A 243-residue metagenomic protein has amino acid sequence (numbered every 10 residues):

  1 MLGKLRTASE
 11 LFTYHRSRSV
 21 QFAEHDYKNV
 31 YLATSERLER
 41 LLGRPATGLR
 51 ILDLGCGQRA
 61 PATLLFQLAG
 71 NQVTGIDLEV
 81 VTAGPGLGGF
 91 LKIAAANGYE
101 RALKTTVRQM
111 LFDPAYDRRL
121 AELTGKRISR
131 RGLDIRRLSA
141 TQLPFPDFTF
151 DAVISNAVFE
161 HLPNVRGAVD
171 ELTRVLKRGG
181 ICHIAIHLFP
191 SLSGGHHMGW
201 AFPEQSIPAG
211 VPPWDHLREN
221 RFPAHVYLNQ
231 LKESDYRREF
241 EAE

Functional and structural regions predicted by a protein language model:
Y27-G48: Conserved alpha-helix/loop element of class I SAM-dependent methyltransferases that forms part of the SAM/SAH-binding
T47-G57, T74: Conserved class I S-adenosyl-L-methionine
P61-Q142: Class I SAM-dependent methyltransferase SAM/SAH-binding core
L138-V153: A short acidic, Gly/Pro-enriched loop at the edge of an enzyme's catalytic core that lines a small-molecule cofactor
A152-P163: A short SAM/SAH-binding and catalytic strip from SAM-dependent methyltransferases
R166-I181: A short glycine-rich, Lys/Arg-flanked "PGG" loop and its adjoining helix->strand segment in the class I
I181-P212: Conserved class I S-adenosyl-L-methionine
P190, R218-D235: Acceptor-substrate binding/catalytic loop of class I
